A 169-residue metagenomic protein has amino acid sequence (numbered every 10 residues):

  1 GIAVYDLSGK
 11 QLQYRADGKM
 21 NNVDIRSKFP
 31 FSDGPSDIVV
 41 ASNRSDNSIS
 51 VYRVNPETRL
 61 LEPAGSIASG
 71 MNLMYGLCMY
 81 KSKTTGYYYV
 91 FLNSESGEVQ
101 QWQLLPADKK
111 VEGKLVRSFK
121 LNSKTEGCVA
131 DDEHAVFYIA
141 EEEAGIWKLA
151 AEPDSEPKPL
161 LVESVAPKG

Functional and structural regions predicted by a protein language model:
G1, F31-S32, I38-A41, Y88-N93 (+1 more regions): Conserved beta-propeller blade signature
A3, I49-S50, Q100, G145-K148: WD40 beta-propeller blade core
L7-N47: Blade-loop segments of beta-propeller domains
G9-A16, L60-A68, V111-F119, K158-K168: A short beta-strand motif characteristic of beta-propeller blades
R15-D24, A68-M79, K120-E126, K168-G169: Repeat-based blade/solenoid architectures
N21-P35, Y75-G86, T125-A135: Structural signature of eukaryotic scaffold interfaces centered on beta-propeller domains
K28-F31, V51-L60, Q103-V111, L149-K158: Short loop/turn segments immediately following beta-strands, especially the blade-tip and inter-blade linker loops
S48-Y87: Asp-box/WD-like beta-propeller blade repeats and closely related beta-sheet repeat scaffolds
